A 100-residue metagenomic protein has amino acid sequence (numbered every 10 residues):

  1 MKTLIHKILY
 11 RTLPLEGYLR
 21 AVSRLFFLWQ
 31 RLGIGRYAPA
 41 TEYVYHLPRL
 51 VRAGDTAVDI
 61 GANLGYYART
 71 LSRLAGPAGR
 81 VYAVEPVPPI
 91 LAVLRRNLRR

Functional and structural regions predicted by a protein language model:
M1-R100: S-adenosyl-L-methionine
